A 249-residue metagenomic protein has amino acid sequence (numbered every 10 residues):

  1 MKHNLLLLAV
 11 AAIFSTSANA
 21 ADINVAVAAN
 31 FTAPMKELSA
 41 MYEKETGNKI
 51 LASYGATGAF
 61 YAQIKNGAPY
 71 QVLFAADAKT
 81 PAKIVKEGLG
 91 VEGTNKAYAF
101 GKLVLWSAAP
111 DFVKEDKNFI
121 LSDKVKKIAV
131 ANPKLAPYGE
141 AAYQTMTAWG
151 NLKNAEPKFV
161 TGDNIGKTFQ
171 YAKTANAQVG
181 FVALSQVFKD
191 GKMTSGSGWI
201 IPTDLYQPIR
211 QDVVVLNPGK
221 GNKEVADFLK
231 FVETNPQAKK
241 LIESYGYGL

Functional and structural regions predicted by a protein language model:
M1-N19: Gram-negative bacterial Sec-dependent N-terminal signal peptides
A20-E45, L51-S53, G58, A62-A68 (+4 more regions): Exported/periplasmic ABC-transporter solute-binding proteins
G93: Active-site phosphate-binding/coordination module
